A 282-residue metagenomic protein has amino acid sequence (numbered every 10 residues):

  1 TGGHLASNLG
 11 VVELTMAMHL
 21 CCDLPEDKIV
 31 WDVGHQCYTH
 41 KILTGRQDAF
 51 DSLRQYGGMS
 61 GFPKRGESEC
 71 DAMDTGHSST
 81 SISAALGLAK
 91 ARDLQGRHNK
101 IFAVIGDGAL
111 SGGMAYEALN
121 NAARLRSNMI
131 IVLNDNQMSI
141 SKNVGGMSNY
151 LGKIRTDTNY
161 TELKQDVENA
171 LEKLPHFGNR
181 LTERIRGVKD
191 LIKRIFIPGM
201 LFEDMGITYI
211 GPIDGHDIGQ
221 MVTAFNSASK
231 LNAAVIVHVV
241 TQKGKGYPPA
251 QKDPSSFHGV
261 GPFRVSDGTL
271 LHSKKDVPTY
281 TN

Functional and structural regions predicted by a protein language model:
T1, D71-A72, G268-H272: Short coil/turn segments at secondary-structure junctions
T1, D74-T75, K189, T208: A general structural-boundary detector
T1-T44, L201-F225, L231, V235-T241: N-terminal amphipathic, basic-rich helices that act as targeting or association modules
H4-L125, Y280-T281: Cofactor-binding active-site loop characterized by glycine-rich and histidine/acidic residues
D32, V104-I105, I130-N134, H238-Q242: Short beta-strand segments
Q47-P63, A123-S141, G152, N159-E162: A glycine-rich helix N-cap at a beta->alpha junction
I101, M129-I130, Y209, V235: Hydrophobic anchor at the start of a short beta-strand that flanks the dinucleotide cofactor-binding loop
Q137-T281: Long, well-ordered, tryptophan-enriched scaffold segments
